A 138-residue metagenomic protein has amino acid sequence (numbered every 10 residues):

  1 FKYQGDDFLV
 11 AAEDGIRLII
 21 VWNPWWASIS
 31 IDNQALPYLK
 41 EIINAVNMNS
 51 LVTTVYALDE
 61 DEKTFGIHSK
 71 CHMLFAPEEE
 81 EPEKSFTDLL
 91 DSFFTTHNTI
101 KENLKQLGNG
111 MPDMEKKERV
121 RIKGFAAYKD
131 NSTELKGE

Functional and structural regions predicted by a protein language model:
F1-Q34: N-terminal catalytic cores of peptidoglycan-degrading enzymes
F8, I42-V46, P82: Generic hydrophobic, helix-prone segments enriched in Leu/Val/Ile
N23-K70: Short, internal acidic amphipathic alpha-helical interface segments that mediate docking to partner proteins
A27-S28, D32, L36-K40, E78-F86 (+2 more regions): General structural signal for secondary-structure boundaries
E60-D91, E102-N109: Well-ordered alpha/beta subsegment
L89-S92, T96, V120-K123: Glycine-rich, aromatic-bearing surface loops/beta-hairpins
L104-E138: Short, highly charged C-terminal tails/helix-capping segments
